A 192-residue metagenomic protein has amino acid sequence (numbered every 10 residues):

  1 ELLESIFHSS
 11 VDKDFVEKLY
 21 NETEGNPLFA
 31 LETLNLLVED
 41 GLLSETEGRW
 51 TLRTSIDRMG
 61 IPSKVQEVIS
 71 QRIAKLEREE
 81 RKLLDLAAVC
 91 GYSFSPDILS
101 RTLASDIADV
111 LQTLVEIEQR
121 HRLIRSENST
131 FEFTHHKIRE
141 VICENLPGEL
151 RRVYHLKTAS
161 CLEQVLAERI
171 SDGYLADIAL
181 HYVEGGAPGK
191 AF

Functional and structural regions predicted by a protein language model:
E1-F192: Short secondary-structure boundary elements
